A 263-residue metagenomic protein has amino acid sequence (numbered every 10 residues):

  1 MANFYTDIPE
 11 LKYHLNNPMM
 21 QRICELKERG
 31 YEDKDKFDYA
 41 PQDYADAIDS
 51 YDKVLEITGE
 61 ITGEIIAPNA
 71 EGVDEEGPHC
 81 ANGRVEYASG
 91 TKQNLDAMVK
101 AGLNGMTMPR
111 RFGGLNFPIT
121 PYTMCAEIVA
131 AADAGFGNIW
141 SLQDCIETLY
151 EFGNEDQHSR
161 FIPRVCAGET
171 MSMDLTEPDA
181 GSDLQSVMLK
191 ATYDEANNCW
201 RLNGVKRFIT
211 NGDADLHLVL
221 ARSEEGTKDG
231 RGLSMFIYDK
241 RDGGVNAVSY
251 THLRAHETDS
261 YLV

Functional and structural regions predicted by a protein language model:
M1-H79: Extended, charge-enriched "interface" segments that sit outside catalytic cores
G59-E60, G90-P163, A167, T210-G212: Internal helix-loop-helix
A67, D74-D96: Active-site-proximal, well-structured secondary-structure segments within enzyme catalytic domains
P78, S141-L142, G153-L189, Y193 (+1 more regions): Internal maturation/activation junctions in enzymes
A81, G113-N116, C145-T148, D156-Q157 (+4 more regions): Flexible loop/turn segments at secondary-structure boundaries
C199, N203-N246: A short core secondary-structure module
T251-T258: Conserved small/polar residues in nucleotide/adenosyl-binding loops
